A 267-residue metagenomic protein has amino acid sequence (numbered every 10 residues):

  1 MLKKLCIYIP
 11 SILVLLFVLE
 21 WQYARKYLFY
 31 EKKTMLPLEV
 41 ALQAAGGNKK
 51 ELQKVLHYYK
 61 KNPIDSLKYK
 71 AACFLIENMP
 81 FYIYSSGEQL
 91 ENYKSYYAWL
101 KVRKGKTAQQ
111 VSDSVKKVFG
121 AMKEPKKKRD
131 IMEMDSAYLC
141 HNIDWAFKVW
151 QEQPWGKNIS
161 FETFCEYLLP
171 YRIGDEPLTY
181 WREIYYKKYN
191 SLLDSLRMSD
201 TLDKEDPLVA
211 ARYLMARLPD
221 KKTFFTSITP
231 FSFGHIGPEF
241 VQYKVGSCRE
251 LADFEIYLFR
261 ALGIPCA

Functional and structural regions predicted by a protein language model:
M1-K4: Positively charged n-region of N-terminal signal peptides that target proteins for export
I7-S11, L15-D220, F240, A261-L262: N-terminal accessory/pre-domain segments preceding catalytic cores
K204, P238-R249: Short, charged/polar micro-motifs that form catalytic or ligand-binding hotspots
K222-G237: Short, surface-exposed glycine/acidic/tryptophan-bearing loops
K244-A267: Cysteine-centered nucleophilic/redox motifs
